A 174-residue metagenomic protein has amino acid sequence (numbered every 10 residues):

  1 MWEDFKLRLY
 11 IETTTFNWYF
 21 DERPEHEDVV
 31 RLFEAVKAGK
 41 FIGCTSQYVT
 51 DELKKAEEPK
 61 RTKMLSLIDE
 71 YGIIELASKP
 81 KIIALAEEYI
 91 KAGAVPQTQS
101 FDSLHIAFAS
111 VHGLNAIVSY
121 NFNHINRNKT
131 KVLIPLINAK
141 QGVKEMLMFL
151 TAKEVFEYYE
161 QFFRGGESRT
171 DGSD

Functional and structural regions predicted by a protein language model:
M1-T45, K54-S66, K91-Q97, K131-L133 (+1 more regions): Short, well-structured N-terminal submotif of metal-dependent ribonuclease cores
R8, I42, I117, L147-M148: A residue-level structural signature of the nucleotidyltransferase/glycosyltransferase Rossmann-like core
K63-S66, E75-A77, M148-T151: Extended, non-globular alpha-helical segments
S66-L67, K140: An acidic/histidine-cluster motif and surrounding catalytic segment that typifies divalent-metal-assisted enzyme active
I73-V132, F156: Active-site neighborhoods of divalent-metal-dependent phosphate/nucleic-acid chemistry enzymes
N126-M146: C-terminal end-helix/capping segment
V143-F156: Short, flexible loop segments at boundaries between secondary-structure elements
